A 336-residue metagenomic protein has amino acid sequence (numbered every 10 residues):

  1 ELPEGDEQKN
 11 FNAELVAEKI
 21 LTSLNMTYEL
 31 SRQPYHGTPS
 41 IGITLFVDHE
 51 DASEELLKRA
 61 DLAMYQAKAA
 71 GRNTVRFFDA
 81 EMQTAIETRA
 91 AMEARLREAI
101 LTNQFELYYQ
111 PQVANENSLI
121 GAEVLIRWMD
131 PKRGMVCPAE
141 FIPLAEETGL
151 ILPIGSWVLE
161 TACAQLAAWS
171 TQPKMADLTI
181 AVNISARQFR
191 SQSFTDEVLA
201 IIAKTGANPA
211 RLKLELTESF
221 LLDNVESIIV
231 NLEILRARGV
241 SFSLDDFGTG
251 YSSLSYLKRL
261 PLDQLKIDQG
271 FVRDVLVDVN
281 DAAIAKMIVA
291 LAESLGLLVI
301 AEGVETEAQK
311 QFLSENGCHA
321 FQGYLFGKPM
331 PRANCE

Functional and structural regions predicted by a protein language model:
E1-A90, A94: Cyclic-dinucleotide signaling modules
V16-I20, L24, L56-A63, M92 (+9 more regions): Structural preference for long, well-ordered alpha-helical segments in enzyme cores
L21, N25, L166-S170, I202-A203 (+3 more regions): Surface-exposed amphipathic alpha-helices with a cationic face
S23, V47-A52, Q66-E106, N115 (+4 more regions): C-di-GMP signaling machinery
S31, D48-H49, A114-E116, P131-R133 (+3 more regions): Flexible loop/coil segments at beta-strand boundaries within sensory signal-transduction domains
V75, E106, A114-E123, L150-S227 (+1 more regions): Catalytic core of bacterial c-di-GMP phosphodiesterases, primarily the EAL and HD-GYP domains, capturing alpha-helical
T88-L144, A181-N183, L244, A301 (+2 more regions): Active-site core of bacterial EAL-family cyclic-dinucleotide phosphodiesterase domains
P131-K132, S185-Q192, R211-E226, R238-E336: EAL-family c-di-GMP phosphodiesterase catalytic domain
